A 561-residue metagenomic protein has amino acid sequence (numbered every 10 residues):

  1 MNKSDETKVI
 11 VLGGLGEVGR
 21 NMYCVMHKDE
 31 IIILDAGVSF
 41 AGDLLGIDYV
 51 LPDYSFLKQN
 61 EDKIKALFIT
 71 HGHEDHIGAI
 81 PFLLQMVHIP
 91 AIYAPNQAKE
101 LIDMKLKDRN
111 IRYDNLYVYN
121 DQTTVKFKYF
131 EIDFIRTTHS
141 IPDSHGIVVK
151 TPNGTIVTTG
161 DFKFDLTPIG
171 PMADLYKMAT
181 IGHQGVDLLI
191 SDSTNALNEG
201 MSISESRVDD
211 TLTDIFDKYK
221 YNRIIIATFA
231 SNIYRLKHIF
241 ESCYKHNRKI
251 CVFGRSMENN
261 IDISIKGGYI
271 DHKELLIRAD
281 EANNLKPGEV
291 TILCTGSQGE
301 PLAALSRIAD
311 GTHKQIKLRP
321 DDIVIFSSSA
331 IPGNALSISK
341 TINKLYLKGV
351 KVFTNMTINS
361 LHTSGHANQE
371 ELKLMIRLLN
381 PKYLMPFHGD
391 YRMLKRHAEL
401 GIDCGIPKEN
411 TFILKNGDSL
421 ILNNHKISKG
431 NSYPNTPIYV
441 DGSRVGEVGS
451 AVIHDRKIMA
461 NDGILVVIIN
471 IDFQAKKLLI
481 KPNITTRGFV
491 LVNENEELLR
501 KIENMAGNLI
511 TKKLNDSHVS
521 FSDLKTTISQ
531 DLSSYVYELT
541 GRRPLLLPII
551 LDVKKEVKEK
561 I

Functional and structural regions predicted by a protein language model:
N2-F68, H73-L285, A303-K317, L336-I338: His/Asp/Glu-rich metal-coordinating catalytic cores of metallo-dependent phosphodiesterases/hydrolases acting on
L15, S39-D43, K63-I64, T354-T357 (+2 more regions): A glycine- and charged-residue-rich anion-binding loop/surface
G19, N493-G507, K558-I561: Iron-sulfur (Fe-S) cluster-binding modules
F82, S140, T194, S329 (+3 more regions): Flexible loop residues that form catalytic and substrate-binding hotspots at small-molecule/glycan-binding clefts
Y93, M385, L547-P548: Short glycine-rich phosphate-binding loop at a beta-alpha junction
L106, G401, V536: Conserved hydrophobic residues forming the short capping helix/wall of the S-adenosyl-L-methionine
N198-L361, A367-N380, M385-L498, G507-S517 (+2 more regions): Hard-cation-handling environments
S517-K554: C-terminal tails and terminal domains of large nucleic-acid-associated and other macromolecular-machine proteins
